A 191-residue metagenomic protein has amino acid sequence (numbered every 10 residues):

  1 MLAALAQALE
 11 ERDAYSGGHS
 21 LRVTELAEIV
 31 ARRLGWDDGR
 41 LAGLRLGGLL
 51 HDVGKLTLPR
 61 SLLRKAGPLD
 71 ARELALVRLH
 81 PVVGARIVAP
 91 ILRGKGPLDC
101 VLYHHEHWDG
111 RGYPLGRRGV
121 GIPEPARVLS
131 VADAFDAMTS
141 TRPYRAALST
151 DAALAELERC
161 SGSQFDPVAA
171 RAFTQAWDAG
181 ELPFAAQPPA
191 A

Functional and structural regions predicted by a protein language model:
A3-A191: Metal-dependent catalytic cores of enzymes that make or break cyclic nucleotides and related phosphoester linkages
